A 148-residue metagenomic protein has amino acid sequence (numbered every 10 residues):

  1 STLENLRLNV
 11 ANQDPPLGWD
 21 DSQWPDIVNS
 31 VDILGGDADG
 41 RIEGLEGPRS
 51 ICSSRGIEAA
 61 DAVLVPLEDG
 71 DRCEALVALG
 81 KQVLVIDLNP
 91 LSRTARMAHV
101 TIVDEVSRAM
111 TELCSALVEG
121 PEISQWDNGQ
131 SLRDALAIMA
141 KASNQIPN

Functional and structural regions predicted by a protein language model:
S1-R49: Long, charge-dense
E4, N29, L79-G80, R96-M97: Short, structured coil segments at secondary-structure junctions
L8, D14-G18, P90-T94, R108-M110: Short gly/pro/ser/thr-enriched loop/turn and capping motifs at secondary-structure boundaries
N9, L64, L84-I86, V100-I102: Hydrophobic/aromatic beta-strand patches that form the interior of the parallel beta-sheet core in alpha/beta enzyme
D39-E58, L64-D71: Active-site glycine-rich loop that binds ribose-phosphate moieties when present
R55-E58, A75-A78, R93-A95: Solvent-exposed alpha-helices and their adjacent loops that cap or buttress functional pockets in soluble metabolic
G70-L91: A short, gly/pro- and small-residue-rich
R93-N148: C-terminal functional extensions of proteins
